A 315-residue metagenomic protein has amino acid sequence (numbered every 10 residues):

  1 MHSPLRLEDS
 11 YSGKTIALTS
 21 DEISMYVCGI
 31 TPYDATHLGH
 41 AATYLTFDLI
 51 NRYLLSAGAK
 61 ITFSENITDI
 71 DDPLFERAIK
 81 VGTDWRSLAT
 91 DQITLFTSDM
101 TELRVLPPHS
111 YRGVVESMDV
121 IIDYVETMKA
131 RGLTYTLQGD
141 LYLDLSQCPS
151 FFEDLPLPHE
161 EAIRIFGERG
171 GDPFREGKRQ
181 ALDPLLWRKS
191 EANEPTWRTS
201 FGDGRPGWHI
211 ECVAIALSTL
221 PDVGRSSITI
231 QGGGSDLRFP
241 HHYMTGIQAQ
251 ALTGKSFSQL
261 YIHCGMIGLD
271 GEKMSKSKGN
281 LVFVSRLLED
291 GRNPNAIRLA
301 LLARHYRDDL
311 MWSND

Functional and structural regions predicted by a protein language model:
M1-Y33, D48, V120-D315: Alpha-helical recognition segments enriched in aromatics with Gly/Pro capping that present substrate-recognition
S12-R104: N-terminal, positively charged nucleic-acid-binding surface of large information/translation enzymes
T43, A89, S117, R205 (+1 more regions): Charged, low-complexity surface patches
T62-S64, S110-R112, I262: General small-molecule cofactor/ligand-binding pocket signal
I67-D71, I93-F96, L106-I121, G139-Q147: Short, glycine/charge-rich beta-strand/loop segments that flank catalytic centers and engage negatively charged groups
A78-W85, H109-V115, G234: The substrate-binding groove and active-site-proximal loops of carbohydrate-active enzymes, especially glycoside
V81, D99-V105, I121-R131: Active-site-adjacent, His/Asp/Glu-enriched structural segments that form or flank metal-binding and acid/base networks
D91-L106, S110, S218-S227: CE4/NodB-like, metal-dependent polysaccharide N-deacetylase domain that modifies extracellular/periplasmic N-acetylated
